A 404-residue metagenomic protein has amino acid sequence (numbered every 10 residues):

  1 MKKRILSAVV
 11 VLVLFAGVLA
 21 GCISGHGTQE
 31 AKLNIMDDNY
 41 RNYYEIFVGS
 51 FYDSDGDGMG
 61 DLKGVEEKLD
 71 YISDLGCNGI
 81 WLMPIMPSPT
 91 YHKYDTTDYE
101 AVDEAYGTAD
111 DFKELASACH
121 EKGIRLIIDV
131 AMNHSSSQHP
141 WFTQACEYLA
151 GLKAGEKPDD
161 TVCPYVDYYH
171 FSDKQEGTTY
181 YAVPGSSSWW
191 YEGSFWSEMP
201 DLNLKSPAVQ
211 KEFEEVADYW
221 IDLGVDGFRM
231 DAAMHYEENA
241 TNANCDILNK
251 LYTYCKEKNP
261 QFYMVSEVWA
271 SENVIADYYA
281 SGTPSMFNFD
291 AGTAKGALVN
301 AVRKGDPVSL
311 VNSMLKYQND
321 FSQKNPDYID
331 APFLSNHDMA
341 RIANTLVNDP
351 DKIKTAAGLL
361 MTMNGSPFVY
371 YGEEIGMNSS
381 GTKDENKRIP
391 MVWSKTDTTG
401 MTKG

Functional and structural regions predicted by a protein language model:
R4-S24: Sec-dependent N-terminal signal peptides of Gram-positive bacterial secreted proteins and lipoproteins
C22-N203, A208-K211, D222, R229 (+1 more regions): Acidic/aromatic-lined carbohydrate-recognition and catalytic surfaces of CAZymes acting on diverse glycans
N34, D38-N39, K258, N312 (+4 more regions): Loop/helix patches that line or flank the sugar-binding groove of alpha-linked glycan CAZymes
E45, W81, G227-M230, V265-E267 (+3 more regions): Short beta-strand segments
A154, S194-F195, T241-E257, Q261-Y263 (+3 more regions): Extended substrate-binding grooves/exosites of carbohydrate-active enzymes
D218-I221, N336-D338: Catalytic grooves of carbohydrate-active enzymes
V268-L360: Noncatalytic carbohydrate-binding groove/subsite architecture in carbohydrate-active enzymes
